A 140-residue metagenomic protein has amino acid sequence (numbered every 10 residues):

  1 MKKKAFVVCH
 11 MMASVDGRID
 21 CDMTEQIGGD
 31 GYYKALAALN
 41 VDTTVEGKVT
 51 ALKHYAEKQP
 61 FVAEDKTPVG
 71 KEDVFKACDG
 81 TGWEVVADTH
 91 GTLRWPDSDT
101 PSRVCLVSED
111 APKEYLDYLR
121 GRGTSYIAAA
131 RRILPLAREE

Functional and structural regions predicted by a protein language model:
M1-P101: N-terminal nucleotide/polyanion-binding subdomain common to many enzyme families
L36-L39, L52, L93, L106 (+2 more regions): Generic detector of leucine side chains in alpha-helical contexts
A87-T89, S108, A129: Conserved beta-strand termini and adjacent loop/short-helix elements that scaffold enzyme active sites in alpha/beta
V104-D110: Short beta-strand and adjoining strand-loop segment in the mid-core of the Rossmann-like NAD(P)-dependent dehydrogenase
D110-E140: A glycine-rich beta-strand to alpha-helix segment that forms a phosphate/ribose-binding loop at ligand/cofactor sites
